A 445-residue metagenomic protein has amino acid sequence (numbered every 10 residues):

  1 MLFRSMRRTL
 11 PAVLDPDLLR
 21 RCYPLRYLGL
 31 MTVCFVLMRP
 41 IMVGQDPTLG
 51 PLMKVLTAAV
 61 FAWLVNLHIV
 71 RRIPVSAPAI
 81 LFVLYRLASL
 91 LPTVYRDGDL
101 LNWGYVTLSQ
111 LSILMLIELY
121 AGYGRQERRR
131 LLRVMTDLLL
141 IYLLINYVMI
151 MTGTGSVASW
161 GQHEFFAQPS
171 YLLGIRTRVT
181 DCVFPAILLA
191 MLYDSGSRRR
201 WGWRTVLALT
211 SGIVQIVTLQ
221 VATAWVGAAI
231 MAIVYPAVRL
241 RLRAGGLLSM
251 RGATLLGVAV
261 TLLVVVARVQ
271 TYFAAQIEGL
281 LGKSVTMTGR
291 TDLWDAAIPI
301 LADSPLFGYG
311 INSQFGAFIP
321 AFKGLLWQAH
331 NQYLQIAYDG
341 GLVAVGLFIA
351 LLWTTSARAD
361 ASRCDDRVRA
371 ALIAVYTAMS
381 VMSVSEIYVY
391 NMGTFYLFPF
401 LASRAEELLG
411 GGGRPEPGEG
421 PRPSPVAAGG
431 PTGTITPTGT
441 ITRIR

Functional and structural regions predicted by a protein language model:
F3-H68, F82-R96, M149-I150, M379-V381 (+1 more regions): N-terminal signal-anchor transmembrane segment
R4-D17, K54-I69, F184-G196, L342-S362: Hydrophobic, aromatic-rich transmembrane alpha-helices and their immediate juxtamembrane boundary segments
V13-Y23, N66-A77, Y193-V206, R243-G252 (+1 more regions): Membrane-interface helix-loop-helix junctions at transmembrane boundaries of multi-pass membrane enzymes, predominantly
L52-V55, A77-L87, D97-A121, R130-V134 (+2 more regions): Aromatic-anchored transmembrane helix interface
F61, M191, R369-M382, I387-G429 (+1 more regions): Transmembrane alpha-helices of multi-pass inner-membrane enzymes
R129-V157, L173-R239: Alpha-helical transmembrane segments of multi-pass inner-membrane proteins
V148, P236-L281, I298-A302: A membrane-periplasm/extracellular boundary helix in multi-pass inner-membrane enzymes that assemble envelope glycans
I277-G340, A359-A361: Long extracytoplasmic/lumenal interhelical loops at the membrane interface of multi-pass membrane proteins
